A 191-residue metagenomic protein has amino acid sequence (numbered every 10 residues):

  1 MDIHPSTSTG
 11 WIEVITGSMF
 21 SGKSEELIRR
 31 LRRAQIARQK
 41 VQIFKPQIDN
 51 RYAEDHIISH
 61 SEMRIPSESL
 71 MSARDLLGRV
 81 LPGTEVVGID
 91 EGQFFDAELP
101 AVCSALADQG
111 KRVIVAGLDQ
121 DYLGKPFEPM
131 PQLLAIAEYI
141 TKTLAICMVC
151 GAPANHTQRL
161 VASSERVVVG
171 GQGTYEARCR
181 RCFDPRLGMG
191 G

Functional and structural regions predicted by a protein language model:
M1-P82, Y122-Q132, A145, V161 (+1 more regions): Conserved P-loop
R30, A101-Q109, P129-I136: Catalytic-core regions built around general acid/base machinery
A37, Q109-G110: Helix C-cap/helix->beta junction micro-motif
P82-V86, G92: Short acidic/histidine-rich motifs immediately flanking catalytic phosphotransfer sites in two-component signaling
G88, R112-D119: Structural recognition of the conserved hydrophobic beta-strand(s) that form the central parallel beta-sheet of P-loop
E91-L106, Q120-F127: Conserved ATPase-coupling elements of RecA-like P-loop NTPase cores
T143-V168: Short recognition patches in nucleic-acid-associated and regulatory proteins
